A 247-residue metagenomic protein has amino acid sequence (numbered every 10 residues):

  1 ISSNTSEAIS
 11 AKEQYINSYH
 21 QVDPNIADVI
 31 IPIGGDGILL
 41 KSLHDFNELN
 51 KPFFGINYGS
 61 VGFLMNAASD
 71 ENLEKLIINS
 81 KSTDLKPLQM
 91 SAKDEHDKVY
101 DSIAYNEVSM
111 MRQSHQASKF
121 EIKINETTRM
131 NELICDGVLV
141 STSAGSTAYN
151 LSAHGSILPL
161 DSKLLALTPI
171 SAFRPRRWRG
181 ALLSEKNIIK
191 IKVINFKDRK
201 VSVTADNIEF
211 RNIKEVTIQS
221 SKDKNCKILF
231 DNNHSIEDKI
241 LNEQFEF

Functional and structural regions predicted by a protein language model:
I1-V29, I33, L39-D45, A68-D84 (+1 more regions): ATP/NTP phosphate-donor binding region
V22-N25, S82, H96, D101-S102 (+9 more regions): Solvent-exposed alpha-helices and their adjacent loops that cap or buttress functional pockets in soluble metabolic
G35-I38, G59-V61, A144-T147: Short glycine-rich anion-binding loops that position phosphate/pyrophosphate groups of nucleotides and phosphorylated
K41-E48, N150-H154: Short Gly/Thr/Asp-enriched flexible loops that form oxyanion-binding sites at enzyme active sites
N50-F54: Proline-centered loop/turn at the N-terminus of a beta-strand
V61-G137: Catalytic core of DAGKc-family lipid kinases
S102, M110, T128-M130, W178-F247: ATP/nucleoside-binding phosphotransfer catalytic cores, i.e., glycine-rich phosphate-binding loops
L139-R176: Gly/Ser/Thr-rich active-site loops/lids in small-molecule metabolic enzymes that frequently grip phosphoryl groups
